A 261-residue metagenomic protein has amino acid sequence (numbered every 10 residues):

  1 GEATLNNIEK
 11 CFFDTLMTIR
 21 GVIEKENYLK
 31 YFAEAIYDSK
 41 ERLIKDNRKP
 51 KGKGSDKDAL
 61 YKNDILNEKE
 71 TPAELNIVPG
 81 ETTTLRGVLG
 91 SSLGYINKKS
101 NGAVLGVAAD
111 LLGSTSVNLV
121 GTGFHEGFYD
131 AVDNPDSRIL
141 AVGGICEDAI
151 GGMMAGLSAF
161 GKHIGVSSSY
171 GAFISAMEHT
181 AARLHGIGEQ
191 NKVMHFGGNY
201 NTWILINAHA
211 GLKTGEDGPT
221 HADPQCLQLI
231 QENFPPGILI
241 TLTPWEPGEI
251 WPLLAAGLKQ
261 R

Functional and structural regions predicted by a protein language model:
G1-C11: Active-site or pore-adjacent capping/gating segments
K10-R261: Thiamine diphosphate
